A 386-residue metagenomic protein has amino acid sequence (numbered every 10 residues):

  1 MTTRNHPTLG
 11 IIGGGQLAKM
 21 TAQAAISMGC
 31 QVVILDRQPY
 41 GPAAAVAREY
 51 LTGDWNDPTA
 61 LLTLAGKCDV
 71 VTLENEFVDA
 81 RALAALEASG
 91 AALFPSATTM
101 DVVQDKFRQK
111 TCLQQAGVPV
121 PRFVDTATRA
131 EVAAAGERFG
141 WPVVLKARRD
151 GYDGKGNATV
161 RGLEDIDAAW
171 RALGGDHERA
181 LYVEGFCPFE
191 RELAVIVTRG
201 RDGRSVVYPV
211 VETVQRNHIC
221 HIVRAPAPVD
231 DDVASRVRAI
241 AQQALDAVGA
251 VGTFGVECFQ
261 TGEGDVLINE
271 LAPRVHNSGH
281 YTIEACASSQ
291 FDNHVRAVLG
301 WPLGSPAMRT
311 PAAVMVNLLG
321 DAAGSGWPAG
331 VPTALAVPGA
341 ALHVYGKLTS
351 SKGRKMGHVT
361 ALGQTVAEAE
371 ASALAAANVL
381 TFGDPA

Functional and structural regions predicted by a protein language model:
M1-T111, Q115, A130, T381: ATP-binding N-terminal substructure of ATP-dependent carboxylate-amine bond-forming enzymes
N5, C30, R296-A386: Peripheral (often C-terminal) accessory segments that flank ATP-dependent C-N-forming ligase machineries
A25, V71, V195, H294 (+1 more regions): Residue-level signal for inorganic ion chemistry
Q31, A92, P119, P142 (+1 more regions): Residue-level detector of anion-binding/catalytic polar loops
A43-A44, R148-D150, S350-R354: Short, flexible turn/loop "capping" segments at secondary-structure junctions
V102-A194, T198-N217, H221-A244, A377: Active-site nucleotide/adenylate-binding loops and adjacent lid/helix of ATP-dependent enzymes
L173-L181, G185-V229, S235-I268, A272-H280 (+3 more regions): Phosphate-binding core of ATP-grasp and ATP-grasp-like enzymes
T282-E284: A conserved FAD-binding loop/helix module that cradles the flavin
